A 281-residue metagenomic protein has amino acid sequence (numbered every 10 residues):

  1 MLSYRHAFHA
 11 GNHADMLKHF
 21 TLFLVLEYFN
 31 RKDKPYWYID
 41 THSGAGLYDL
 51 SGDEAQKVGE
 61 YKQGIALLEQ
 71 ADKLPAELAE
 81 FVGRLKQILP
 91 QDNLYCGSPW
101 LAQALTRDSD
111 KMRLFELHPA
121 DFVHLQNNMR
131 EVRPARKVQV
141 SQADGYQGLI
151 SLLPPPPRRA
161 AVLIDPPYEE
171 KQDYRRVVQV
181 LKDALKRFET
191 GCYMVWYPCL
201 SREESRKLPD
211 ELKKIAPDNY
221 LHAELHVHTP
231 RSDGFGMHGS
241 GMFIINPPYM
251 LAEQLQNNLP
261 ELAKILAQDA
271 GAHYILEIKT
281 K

Functional and structural regions predicted by a protein language model:
M1-K281: Class I S-adenosyl-L-methionine-dependent methyltransferase catalytic core
